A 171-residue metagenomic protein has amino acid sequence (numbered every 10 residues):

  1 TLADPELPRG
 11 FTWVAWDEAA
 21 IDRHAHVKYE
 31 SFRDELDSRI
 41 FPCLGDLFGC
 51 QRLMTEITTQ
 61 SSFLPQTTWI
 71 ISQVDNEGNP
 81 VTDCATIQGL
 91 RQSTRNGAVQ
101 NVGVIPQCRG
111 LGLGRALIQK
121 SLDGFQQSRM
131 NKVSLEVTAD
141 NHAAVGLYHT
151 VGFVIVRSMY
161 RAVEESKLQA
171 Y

Functional and structural regions predicted by a protein language model:
T1-D17, A162: Acyl-donor-binding surface of acyltransferase catalytic domains
T12-R39: A short beta-loop-alpha structural element at the N-terminal edge of CoA-dependent acyl/N-acetyltransferase catalytic
S31-L36, L44-N96, Q100, I105: Acetyl-CoA-dependent GNAT
N96, F125-E136: Conserved GNAT acetyl-CoA-binding A-motif
N101-V104, G110-Q127, G146-T150: Conserved acetyl-CoA-binding loop-helix of GNAT-fold acetyltransferases
L111, R115, A139-R157, E165-L168: Conserved active-site alpha-helix within GNAT-family acetyltransferase domains
D123, L168-Y171: Extended, charge-rich intrinsically disordered regulatory tails
